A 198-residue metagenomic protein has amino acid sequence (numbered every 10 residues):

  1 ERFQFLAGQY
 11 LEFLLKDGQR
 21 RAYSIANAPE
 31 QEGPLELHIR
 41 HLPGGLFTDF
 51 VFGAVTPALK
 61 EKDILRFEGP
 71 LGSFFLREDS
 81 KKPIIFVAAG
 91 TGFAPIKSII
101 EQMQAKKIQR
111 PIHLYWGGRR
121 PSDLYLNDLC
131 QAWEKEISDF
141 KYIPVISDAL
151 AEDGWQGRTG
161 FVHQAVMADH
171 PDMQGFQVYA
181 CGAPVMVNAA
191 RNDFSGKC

Functional and structural regions predicted by a protein language model:
E1-F86, I99-Q102, R120, S147: FAD-binding FR-type
G8, G92, A183: Short, conserved phosphate/pyrophosphate- and ester-handling motifs at nucleotide-, phospho-/glycolipid
L11, A54, E101-A105, L129-A132 (+1 more regions): Short, solvent-exposed amphipathic alpha-helical segments in soluble enzyme and RNA/protein-processing domains
R21, G33, I108-R110, S138: Residue-level signal for beta-strand positions within conserved beta-sheet cores that form or flank
S73, F93, V185-V187: Glycine-rich nucleotide phosphate-binding loop and flanking beta-alpha elements of Rossmann-like dinucleotide-binding
I84-V87, Q177-Y179: Conserved beta-strand elements of the Class I
R110-C198: Reductase modules of NAD(P)H-dependent flavoproteins
